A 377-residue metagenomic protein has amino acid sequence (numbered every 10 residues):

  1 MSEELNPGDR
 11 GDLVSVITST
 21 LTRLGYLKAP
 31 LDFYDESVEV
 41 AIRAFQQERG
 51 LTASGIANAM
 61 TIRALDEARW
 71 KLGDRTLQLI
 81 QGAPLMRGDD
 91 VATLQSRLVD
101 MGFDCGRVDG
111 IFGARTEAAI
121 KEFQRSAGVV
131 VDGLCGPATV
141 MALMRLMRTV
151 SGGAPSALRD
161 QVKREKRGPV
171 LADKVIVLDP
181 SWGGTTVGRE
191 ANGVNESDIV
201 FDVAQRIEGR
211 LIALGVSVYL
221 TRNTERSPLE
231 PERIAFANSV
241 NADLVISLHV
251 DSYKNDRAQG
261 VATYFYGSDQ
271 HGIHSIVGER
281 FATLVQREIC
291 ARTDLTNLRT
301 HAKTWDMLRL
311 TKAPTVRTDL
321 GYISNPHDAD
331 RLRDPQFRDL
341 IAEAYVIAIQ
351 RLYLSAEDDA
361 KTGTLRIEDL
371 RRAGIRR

Functional and structural regions predicted by a protein language model:
M1-L24, E36-E48, M60, A64-R377: Catalytic-site microenvironment of enzymes that process N-acetyl-hexosamine-containing cell-wall polysaccharides
I56: A short macromolecule-binding patch
